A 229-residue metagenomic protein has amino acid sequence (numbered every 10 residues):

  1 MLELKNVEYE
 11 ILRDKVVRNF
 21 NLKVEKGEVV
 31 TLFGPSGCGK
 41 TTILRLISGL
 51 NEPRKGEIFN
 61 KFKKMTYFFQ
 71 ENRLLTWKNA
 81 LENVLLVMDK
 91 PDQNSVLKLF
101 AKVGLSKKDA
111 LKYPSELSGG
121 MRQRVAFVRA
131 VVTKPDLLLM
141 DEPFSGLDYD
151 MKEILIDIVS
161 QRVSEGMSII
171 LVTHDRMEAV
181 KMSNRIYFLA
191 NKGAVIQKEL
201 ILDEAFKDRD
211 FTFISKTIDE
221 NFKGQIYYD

Functional and structural regions predicted by a protein language model:
F33-P35: The feature captures the beta-strand-to-loop junction immediately N-terminal to the Walker
S48: Helix-to-loop junction immediately C-terminal to a conserved catalytic motif
Q93-D109: Conserved ABC ATPase "signature" region
Y113-L117, M121: Conserved ABC ATPase signature
F127: Hydrophobic anchor residue at the start of the ABC signature
L138-E142: Catalytic Walker B motif of ABC-type/P-loop ATPase nucleotide-binding domains
K152-E165: Helical segment within the ABC ATPase nucleotide-binding domain
